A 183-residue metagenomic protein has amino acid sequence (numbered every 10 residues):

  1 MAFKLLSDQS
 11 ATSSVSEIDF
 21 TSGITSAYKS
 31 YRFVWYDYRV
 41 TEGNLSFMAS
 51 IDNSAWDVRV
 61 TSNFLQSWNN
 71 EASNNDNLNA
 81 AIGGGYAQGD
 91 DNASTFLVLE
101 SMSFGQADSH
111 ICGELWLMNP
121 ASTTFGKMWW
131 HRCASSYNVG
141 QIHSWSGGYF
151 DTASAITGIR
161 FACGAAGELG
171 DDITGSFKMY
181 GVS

Functional and structural regions predicted by a protein language model:
M1-S183: Surface-exposed molecular-recognition determinants
